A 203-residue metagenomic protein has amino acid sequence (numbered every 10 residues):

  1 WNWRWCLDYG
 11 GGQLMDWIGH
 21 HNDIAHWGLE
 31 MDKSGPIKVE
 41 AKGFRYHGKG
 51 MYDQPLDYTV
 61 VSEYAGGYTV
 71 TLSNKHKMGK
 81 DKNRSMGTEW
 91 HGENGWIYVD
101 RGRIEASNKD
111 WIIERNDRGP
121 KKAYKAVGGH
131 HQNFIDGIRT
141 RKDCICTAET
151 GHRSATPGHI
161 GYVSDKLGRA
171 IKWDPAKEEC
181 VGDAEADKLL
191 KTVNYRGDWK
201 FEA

Functional and structural regions predicted by a protein language model:
W1-G67: Rossmann-like dinucleotide-binding domain that binds NAD(P)(H)
W1-N2, V127-I135: Active-site-adjacent bridging/hinge elements
R4-M15, G43-K49, K75-K77, D117-Y124 (+1 more regions): Active-site rim elements
N22, H26, V61, H131-R139 (+2 more regions): Non-transmembrane alpha-helical segments in soluble domains of secreted/periplasmic/extracellular proteins
M31-A41, T69-L72, I97-D100, D143-A148 (+1 more regions): Acidic/polar loop patches that form or flank catalytic/metal-binding clefts of enzymes that bind anionic ligands
G50, D57, E63-G128: NAD(P)-dinucleotide binding in Rossmann-like oxidoreductases
G50-D53, D136-A203: C-terminal helix-rich "cap/oligomerization" subdomain common to oxidoreductases
W90-D100, H130, C144-P157: C-terminal substrate/ligand-recognition segments
